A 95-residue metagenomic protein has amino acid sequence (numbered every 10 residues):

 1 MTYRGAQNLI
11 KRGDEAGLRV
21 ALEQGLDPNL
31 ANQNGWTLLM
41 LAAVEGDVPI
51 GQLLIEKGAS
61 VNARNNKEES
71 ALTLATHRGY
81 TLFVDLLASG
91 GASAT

Functional and structural regions predicted by a protein language model:
M1-Q24, T95: Intrinsically disordered, low-complexity regulatory segments in ankyrin-centric signaling systems
G17, P49-I50, L82-F83: Conserved ankyrin/ankyrin-like repeat signature
